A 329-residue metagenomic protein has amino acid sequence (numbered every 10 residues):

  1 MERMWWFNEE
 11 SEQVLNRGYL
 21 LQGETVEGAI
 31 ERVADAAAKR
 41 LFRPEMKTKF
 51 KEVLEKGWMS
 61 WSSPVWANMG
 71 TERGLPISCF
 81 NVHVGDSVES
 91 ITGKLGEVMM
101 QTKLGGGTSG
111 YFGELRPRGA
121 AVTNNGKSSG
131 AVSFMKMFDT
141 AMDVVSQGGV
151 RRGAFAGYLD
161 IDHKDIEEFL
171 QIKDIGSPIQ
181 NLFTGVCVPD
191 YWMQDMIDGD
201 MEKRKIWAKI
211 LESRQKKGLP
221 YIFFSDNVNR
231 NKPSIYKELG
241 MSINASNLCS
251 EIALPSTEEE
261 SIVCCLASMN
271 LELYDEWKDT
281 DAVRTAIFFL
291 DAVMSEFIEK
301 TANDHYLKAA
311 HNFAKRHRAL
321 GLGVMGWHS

Functional and structural regions predicted by a protein language model:
M1-S329: Extended catalytic cores of very large enzyme megasubunits
